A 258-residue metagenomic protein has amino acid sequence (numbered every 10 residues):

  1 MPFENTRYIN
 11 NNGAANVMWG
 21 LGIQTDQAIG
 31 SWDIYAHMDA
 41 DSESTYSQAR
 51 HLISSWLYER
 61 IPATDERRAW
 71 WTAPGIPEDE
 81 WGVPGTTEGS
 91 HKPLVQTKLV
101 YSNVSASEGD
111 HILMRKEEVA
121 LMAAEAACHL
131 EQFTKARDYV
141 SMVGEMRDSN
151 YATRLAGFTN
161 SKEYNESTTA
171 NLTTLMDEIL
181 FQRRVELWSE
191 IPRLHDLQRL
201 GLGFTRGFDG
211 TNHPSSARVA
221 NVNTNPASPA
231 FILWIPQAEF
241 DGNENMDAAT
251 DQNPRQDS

Functional and structural regions predicted by a protein language model:
M1-D33, I61-S258: Acidic/polar-rich alpha-helix caps and helix-coil junctions
A40-L57, P62: Short, cationic low-complexity segments
